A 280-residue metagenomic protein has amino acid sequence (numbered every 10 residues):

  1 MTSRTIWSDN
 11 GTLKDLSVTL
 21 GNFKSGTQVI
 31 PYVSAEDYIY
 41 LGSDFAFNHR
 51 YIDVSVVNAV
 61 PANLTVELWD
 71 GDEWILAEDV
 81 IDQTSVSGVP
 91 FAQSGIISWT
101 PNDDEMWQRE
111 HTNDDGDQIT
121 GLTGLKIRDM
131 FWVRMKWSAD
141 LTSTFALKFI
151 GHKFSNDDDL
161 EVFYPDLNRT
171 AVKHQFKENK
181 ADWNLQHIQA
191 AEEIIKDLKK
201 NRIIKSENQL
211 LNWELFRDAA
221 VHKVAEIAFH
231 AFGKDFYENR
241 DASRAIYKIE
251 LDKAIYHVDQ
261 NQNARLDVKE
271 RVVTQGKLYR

Functional and structural regions predicted by a protein language model:
M1-H152: Signature of Asx- and small-polar-rich beta-strand/turn repeats characteristic of beta-solenoid architectures
M1-R4, N10-L13, G71-I75, A146-E214 (+1 more regions): Conserved short "hinge" loops at termini or chain/domain junctions
N58-P61, D182, F216: Generic detector of ordered secondary-structure context
N63-L64, D157, H187, V221: A generic alpha-helix preference that emphasizes hydrophobic side chains
D72, A139-L141, L160, D166 (+2 more regions): Short loop/turn segments at secondary-structure transitions that flank enzyme active sites
I96, Y237-E250, R271-R280: Hydrophobic transmembrane alpha-helix bundles
P101-T120, P165-N179, K205, Q209 (+1 more regions): Charged, low-complexity surface segments at secondary-structure and domain boundaries
N184-N261: Internal mixed-charge
